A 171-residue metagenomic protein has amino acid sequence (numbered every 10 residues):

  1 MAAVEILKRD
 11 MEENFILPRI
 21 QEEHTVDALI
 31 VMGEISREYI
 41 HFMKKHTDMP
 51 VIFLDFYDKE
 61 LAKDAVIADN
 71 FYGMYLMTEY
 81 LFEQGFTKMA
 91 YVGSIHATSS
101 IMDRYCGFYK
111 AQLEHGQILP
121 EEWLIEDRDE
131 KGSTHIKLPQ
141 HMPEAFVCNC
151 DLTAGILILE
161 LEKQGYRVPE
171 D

Functional and structural regions predicted by a protein language model:
M1-R9, E13-A28, Y39-F53, Y57-D171: Bacterial carbohydrate/catabolite-sensing allosteric modules
